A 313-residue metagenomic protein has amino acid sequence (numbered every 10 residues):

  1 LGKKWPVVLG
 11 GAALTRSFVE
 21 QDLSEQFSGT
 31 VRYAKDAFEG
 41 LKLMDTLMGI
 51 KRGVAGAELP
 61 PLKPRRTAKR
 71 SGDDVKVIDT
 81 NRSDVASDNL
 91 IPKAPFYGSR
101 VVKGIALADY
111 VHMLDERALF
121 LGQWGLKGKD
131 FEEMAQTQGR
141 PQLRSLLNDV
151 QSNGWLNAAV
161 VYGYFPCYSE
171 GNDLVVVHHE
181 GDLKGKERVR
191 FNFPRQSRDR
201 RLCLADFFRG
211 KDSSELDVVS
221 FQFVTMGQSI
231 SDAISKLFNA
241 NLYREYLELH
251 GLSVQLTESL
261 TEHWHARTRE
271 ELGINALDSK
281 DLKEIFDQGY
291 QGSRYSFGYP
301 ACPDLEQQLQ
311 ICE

Functional and structural regions predicted by a protein language model:
L1-S24: Cofactor-cradling patches in redox/metallo enzymes
G2-P6, S28, E116-R117, A159 (+3 more regions): Active-site lining segments that contact anionic ligands and/or coordinate catalytic metals
D22-K42: Structural recognition of alpha->loop->beta junctions
S24, D45, G49-R52, T257 (+2 more regions): Non-catalytic alpha-helical coupling and interface elements of nucleotide-dependent molecular machines and regulators
D36-L247, G251, L272: Active-site loops and adjacent core secondary-structure elements that bind or stabilize anionic groups
V160-N172, A266-E313: Compositionally biased, low-complexity/repeat regions
R244-R267: C-terminal substrate/ligand-recognition segments
